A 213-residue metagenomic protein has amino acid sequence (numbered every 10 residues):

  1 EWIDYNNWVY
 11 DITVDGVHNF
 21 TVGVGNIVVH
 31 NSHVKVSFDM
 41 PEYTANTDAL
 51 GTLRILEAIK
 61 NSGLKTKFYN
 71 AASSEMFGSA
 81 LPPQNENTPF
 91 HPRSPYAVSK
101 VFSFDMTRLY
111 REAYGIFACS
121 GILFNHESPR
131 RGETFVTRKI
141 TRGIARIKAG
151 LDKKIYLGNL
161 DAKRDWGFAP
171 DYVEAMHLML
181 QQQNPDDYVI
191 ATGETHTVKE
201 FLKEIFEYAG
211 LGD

Functional and structural regions predicted by a protein language model:
E1-N31: Autoprocessing domains of the Hint superfamily
I3, A97-V98, R131, T192: Residue-level detector of secondary-structure boundary/capping sites
V9, L81, P89, K154 (+1 more regions): A residue-level signal for beta-strand positions that form part of recognition/binding surfaces within mature
H18, K35, P82, P185-D186 (+1 more regions): Glycine-centered loop/turn positions within well-structured domains that cap or flank conserved ligand/cofactor-binding
S32-H126, P170, M179-L180, K199 (+2 more regions): N-terminal Rossmann-like NAD(P)+-binding domain of SDR-like oxidoreductases, especially those catalyzing
R131, V136-D213: C-terminal substrate-binding subdomain of Rossmann-fold SDR/epimerase-dehydratase oxidoreductases
